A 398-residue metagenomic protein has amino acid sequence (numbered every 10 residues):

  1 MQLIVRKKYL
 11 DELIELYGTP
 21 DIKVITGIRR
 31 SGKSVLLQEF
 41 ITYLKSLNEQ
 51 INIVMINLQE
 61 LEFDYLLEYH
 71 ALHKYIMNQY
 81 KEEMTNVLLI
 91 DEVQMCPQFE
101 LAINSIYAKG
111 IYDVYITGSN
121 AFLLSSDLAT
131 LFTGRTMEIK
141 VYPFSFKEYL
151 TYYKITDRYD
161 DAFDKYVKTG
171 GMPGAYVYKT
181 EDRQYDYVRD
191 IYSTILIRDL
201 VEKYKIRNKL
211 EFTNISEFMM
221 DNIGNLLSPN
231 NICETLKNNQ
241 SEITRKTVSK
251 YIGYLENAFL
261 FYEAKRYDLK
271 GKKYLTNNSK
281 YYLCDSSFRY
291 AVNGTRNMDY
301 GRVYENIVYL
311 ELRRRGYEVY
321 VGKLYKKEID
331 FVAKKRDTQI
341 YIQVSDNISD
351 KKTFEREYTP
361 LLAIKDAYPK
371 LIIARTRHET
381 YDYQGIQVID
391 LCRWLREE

Functional and structural regions predicted by a protein language model:
I4-G18: Pre-Walker A adenine-sensing motif
I25: Hydrophobic anchor at the beta1->P-loop junction of P-loop NTPases
K33: Conserved lysine of the Walker
L36, F40: Hydrophobic positions on the alpha1 helix immediately C-terminal to the Walker A/P-loop
V54-M84: Short glycine-rich substrate-engagement loop in P-loop NTPases that contacts/grips substrate
S119-A121, S126-L226: Interdomain motor-coupling "hinge/lid" segment immediately C-terminal to the ATP-binding subdomain of NTP-driven enzymes
T180-Q339: Accessory nucleic acid-recognition modules appended to NTPase machines
R377-E398: Domain-level recognition of nuclease-like catalytic cores that cleave nucleotide substrates
